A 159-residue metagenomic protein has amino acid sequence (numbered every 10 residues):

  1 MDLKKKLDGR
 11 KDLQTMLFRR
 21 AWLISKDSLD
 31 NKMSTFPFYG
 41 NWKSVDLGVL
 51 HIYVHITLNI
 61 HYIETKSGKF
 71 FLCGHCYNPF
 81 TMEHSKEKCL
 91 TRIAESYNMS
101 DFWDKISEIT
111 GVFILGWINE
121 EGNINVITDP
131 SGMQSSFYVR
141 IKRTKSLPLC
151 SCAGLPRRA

Functional and structural regions predicted by a protein language model:
M1-A159: Cysteine-centered catalytic environments shared across enzyme families
